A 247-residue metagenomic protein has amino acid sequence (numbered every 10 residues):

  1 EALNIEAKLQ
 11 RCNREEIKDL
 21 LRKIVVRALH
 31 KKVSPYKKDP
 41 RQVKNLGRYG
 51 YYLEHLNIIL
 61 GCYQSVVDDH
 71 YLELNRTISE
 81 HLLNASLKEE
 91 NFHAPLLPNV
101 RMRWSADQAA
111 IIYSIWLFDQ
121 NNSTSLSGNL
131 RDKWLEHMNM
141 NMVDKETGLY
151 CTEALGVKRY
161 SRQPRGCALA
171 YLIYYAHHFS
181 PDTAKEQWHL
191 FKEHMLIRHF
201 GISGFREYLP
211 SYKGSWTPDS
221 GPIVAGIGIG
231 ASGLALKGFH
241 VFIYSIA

Functional and structural regions predicted by a protein language model:
E1-C12, H55-D69, A110-S123, A170-D182 (+1 more regions): Well-ordered alpha-helical scaffold segments within catalytic/enzyme domains
N4-A109: Extended ligand-binding groove/face enriched in aromatic
R11-V33, V67-A85, S123-N141, S180-I197 (+1 more regions): Extended, well-ordered alpha-helical scaffold segments
R101-G230, S245: Extended ligand-binding clefts on enzyme/binding-domain cores
